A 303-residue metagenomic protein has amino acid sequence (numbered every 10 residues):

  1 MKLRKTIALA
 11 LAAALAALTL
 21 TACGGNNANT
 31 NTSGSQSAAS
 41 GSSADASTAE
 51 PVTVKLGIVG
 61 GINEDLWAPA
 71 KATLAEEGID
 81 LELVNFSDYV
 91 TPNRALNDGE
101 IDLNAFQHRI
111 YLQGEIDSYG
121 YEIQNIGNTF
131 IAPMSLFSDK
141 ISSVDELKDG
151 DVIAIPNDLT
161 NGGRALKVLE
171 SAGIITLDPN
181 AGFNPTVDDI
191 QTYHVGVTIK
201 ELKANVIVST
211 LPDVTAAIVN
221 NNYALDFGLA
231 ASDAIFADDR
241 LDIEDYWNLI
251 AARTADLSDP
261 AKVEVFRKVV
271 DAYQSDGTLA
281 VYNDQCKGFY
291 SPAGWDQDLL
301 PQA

Functional and structural regions predicted by a protein language model:
L18-A22: C-terminal motif of bacterial Sec signal peptides marking the signal peptidase cleavage site
G24-N27: Bacterial signal peptide processing site
A49-G61, I79-N85, V152-I153: Short, well-ordered beta-strand elements
L83-R94, A181-S209: Short helix-initiation/N-cap motifs at beta->coil->alpha
G114-I126, K140-I141, D213, I218 (+1 more regions): Ligand-binding "clamshell"
I126-I175: A conserved helix-loop-strand patch within extracytoplasmic ligand-binding domains of the periplasmic binding
P133-V144, Y246-E264: A bilobed periplasmic-binding-protein/Venus flytrap-type ligand-binding module shared by bacterial periplasmic
N161-E170, D271-G294: Periplasmic-binding protein-like
